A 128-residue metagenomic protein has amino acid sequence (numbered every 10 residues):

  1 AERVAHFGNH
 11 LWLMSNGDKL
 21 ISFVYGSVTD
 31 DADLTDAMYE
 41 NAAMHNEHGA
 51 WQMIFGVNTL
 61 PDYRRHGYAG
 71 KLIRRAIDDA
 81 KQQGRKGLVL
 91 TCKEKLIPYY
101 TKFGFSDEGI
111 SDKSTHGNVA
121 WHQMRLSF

Functional and structural regions predicted by a protein language model:
A1-E2: Conserved GNAT-fold acetyl-CoA-binding loop/helix
H6-G8: Short, small/polar residue-rich loop motifs at catalytic or cofactor-binding pockets
H10-V24: Conserved beta-hairpin
F23-N58, R64, R74, D112-W121: Conserved acyl-donor/pantetheine-binding loop and adjacent beta-alpha core of acyl/acetyltransferases and related
G67: Conserved G/P- and acidic residue-centered "switch" motifs that form tight phosphate/ATP-binding loops in soluble
I73, D78-C92: Conserved GNAT acetyl-CoA-binding A-motif
K93-E94, F103, K113-F128: C-terminal "cap" of GNAT-fold acetyltransferases
